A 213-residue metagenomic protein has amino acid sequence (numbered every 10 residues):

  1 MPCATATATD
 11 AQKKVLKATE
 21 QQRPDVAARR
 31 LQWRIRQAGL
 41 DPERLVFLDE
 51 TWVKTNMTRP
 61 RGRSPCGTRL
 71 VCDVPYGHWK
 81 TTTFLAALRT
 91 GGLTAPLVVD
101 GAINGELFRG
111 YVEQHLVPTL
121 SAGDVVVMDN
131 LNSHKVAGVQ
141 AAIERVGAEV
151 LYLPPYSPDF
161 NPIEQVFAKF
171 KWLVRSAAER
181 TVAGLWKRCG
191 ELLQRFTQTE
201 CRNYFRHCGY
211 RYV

Functional and structural regions predicted by a protein language model:
M1-V213: Short functional hotspots at interaction and active-site rims
